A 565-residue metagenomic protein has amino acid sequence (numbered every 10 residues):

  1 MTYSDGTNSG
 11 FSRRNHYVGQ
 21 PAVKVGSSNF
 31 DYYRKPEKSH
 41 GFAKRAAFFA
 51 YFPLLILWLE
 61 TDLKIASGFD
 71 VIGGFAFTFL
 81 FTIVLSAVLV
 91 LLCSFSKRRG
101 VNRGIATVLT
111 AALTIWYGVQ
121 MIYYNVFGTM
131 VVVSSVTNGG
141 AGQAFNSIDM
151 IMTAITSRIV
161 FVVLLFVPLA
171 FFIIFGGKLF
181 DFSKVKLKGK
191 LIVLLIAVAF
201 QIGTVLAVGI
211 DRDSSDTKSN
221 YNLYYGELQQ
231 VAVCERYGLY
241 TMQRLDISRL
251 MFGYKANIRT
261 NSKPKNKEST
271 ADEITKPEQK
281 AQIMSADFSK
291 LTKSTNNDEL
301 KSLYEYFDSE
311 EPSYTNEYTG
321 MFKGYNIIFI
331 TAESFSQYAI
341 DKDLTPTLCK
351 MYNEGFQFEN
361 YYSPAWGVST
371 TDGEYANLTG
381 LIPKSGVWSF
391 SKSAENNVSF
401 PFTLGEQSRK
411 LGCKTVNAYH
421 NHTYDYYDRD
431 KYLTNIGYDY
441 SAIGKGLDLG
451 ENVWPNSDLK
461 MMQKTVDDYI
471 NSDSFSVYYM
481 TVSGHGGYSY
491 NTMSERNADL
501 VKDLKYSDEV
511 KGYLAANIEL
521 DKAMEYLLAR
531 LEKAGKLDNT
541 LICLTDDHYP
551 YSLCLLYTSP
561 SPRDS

Functional and structural regions predicted by a protein language model:
M1-G26: N-terminal targeting leaders characterized by basic, low-complexity, disordered sequences that direct proteins
T7, R14-N15, D272, Q337 (+1 more regions): Intrinsically disordered, low-complexity serine/threonine-rich segments
V25, N29-I283: Transmembrane and membrane-interface helices of multi-pass, inner-membrane envelope-modifying transferases
Q229-N326, Q337-A339, L344-C349: Membrane/wall-proximal cationic-aromatic binding patches
N296-S559, R563-S565: Solvent-exposed soluble domains appended to multi-pass membrane proteins
